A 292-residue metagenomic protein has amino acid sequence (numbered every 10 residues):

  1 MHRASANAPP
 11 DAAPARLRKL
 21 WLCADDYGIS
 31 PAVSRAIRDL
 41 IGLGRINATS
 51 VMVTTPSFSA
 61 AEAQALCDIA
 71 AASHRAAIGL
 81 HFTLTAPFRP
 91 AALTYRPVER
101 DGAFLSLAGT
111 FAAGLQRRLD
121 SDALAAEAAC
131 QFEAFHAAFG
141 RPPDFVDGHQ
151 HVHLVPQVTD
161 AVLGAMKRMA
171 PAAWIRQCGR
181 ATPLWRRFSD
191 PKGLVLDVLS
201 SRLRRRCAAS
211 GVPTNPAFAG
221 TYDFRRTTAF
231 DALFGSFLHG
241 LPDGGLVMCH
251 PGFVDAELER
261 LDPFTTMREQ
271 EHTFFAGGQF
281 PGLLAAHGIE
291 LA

Functional and structural regions predicted by a protein language model:
M1-W21, Y27, P31-F145, Q157-A292: Terminal accessory/targeting
H153-V155: Active-site pocket-lining segments that scaffold enzyme catalytic pockets across diverse folds
